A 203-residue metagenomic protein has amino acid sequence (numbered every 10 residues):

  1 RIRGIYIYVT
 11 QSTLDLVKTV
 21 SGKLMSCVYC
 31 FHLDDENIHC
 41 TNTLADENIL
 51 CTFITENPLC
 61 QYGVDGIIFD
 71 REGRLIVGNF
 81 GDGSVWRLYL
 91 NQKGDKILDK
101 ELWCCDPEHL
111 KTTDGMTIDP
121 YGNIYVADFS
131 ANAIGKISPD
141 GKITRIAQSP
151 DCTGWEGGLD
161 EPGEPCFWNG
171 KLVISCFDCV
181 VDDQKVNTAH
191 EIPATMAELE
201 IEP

Functional and structural regions predicted by a protein language model:
R1-D15, L50-L75, D106-N123, T153-G170 (+1 more regions): Beta-rich, blade/repeat-based domains predominating in secreted/periplasmic proteins but also intracellular
R1-N42: Hydrophobic alpha-helical segments and helix pairs
I7-V20, L75-G81, I124-F129, I174-D183: Conserved beta-strand positions in repeat-built beta-propeller and related beta-rich domains
D15-V17, M25-V28, G83-W86, N132-I134 (+2 more regions): Structural signal for beta-propeller blades
F31-T41, L88-K96, I201-P203: Short loop/turn segments immediately following beta-strands, especially the blade-tip and inter-blade linker loops
H39-I54, K96-C105, I143-P150: Beta-propeller fold detector
I76-G78, D82-S84, D106-K142: Loop/turn-rich, solvent-exposed surfaces of beta-rich toroidal or solenoidal domains
E161-P203: Blade-level signature of beta-propeller repeat domains, shared across WD40, Kelch, NHL, RCC1 and BNR/Asp-box propellers
